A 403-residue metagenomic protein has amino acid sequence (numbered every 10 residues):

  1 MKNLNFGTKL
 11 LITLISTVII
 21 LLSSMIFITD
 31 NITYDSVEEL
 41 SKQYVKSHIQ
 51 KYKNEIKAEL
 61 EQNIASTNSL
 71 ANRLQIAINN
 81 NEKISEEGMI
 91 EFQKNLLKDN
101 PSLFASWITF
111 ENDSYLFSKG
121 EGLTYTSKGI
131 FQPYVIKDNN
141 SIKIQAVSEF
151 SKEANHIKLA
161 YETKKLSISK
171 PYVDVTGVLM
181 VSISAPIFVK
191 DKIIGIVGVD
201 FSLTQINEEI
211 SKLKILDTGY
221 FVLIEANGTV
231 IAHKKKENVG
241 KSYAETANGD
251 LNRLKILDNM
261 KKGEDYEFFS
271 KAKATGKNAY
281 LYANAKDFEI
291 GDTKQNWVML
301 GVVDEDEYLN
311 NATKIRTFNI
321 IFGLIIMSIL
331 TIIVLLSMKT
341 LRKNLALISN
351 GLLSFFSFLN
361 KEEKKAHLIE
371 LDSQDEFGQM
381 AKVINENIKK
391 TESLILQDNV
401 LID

Functional and structural regions predicted by a protein language model:
L4-E39, Q43, I320: Extreme N-terminal signal-anchor transmembrane helix of membrane signaling/transducer proteins, especially in bacteria
L11-T13, I26-N31, F318-F322, I326-K343: Cytosolic-side ends of inner-membrane transmembrane helices, especially those that anchor bacterial signal-transduction
N79-N80, L96-L166, K170-V175, T229-L251: Extracellular/periplasmic ligand-sensing ectodomains of membrane signal-transduction proteins
E86-S102, I196, D200-K241, E245-A247: Solvent-exposed, extracytoplasmic
I136-K212, E264, A272-K277: Extracytoplasmic/periplasmic ligand-binding sensor regions of membrane-associated signaling proteins
F188, N248-T317: Extracellular/periplasmic juxtamembrane segments that couple receptor/chemosensory ectodomains to their
I206-K212, V303-G323, L394: Membrane-interface helix-start motif
T340-K389, L394-D403: HAMP signal relay modules and closely related sensory coiled-coil linkers that couple transmembrane inputs to cytosolic
